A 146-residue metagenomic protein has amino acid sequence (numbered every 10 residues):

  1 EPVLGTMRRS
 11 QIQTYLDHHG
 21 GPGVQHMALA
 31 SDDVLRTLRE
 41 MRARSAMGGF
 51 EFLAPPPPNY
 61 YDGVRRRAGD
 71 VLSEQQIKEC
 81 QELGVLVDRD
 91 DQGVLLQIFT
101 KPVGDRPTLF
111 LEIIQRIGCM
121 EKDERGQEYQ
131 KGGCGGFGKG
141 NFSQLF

Functional and structural regions predicted by a protein language model:
E1-F146: Glyoxalase I/VOC metalloenzyme domain signal
